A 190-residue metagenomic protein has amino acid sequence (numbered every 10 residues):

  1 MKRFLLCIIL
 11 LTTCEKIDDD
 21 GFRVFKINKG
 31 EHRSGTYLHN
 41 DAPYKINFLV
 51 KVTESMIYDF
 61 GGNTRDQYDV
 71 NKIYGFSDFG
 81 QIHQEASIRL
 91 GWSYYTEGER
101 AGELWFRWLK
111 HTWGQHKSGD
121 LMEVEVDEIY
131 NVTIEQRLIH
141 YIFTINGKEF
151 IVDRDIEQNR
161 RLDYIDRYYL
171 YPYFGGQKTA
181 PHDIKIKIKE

Functional and structural regions predicted by a protein language model:
M1-C7: Sec-dependent signal peptide recognition, specifically the positively charged N-region followed immediately by
T12-T13: C-terminal motif of bacterial Sec signal peptides marking the signal peptidase cleavage site
D19-L104: Secretory/extracellular carbohydrate-interaction modules and structurally similar beta-sandwich "look-alikes"
H39-D41, E123-D127, Q136, T179: Surface-exposed coil/turn segments at beta-strand junctions on protein surfaces, enriched
F106-N131: Short, aromatic/His-centered strand-loop micro-motif at the edge of beta-sheets
E128-Q136, Y141-F143: Short tryptophan-centered beta-strand motifs in secreted/extracellular beta-sheet-rich domains of glycan-recognition
T144-E149: Short strand-turn-strand beta-turns centered on an Asx-Gly dipeptide
R154-K185: Flexible glycan-contacting loops in extracellular carbohydrate-active proteins
